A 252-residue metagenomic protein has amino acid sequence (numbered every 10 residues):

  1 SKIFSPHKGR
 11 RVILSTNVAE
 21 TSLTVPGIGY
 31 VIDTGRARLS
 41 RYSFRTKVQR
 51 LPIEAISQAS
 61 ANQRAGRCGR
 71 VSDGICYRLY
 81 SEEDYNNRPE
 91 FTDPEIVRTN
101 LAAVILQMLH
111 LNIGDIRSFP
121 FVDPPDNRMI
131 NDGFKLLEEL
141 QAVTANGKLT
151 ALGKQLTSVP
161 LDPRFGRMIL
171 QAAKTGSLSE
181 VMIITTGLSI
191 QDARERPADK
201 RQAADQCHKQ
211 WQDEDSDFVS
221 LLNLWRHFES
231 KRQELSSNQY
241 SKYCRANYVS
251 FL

Functional and structural regions predicted by a protein language model:
S1-I13: Conserved motor-coupling elements within RecA-like helicase/translocase cores
K2-I3, N17-A19, R64, F91-T92 (+1 more regions): Short beta-alpha junctions and helix-cap segments that line functional grooves
R11-V12, I28-Y30: The start of beta-strands in P-loop NTPase/AAA+ ATPase cores
L14-T21, T34, G66, L149-A151: Ser/Thr-glycine-rich phosphate-binding loops at phosphate-binding pockets of nucleotides, nucleotide cofactors
T16-N17, I56, N131: Residue-level marker for well-ordered alpha-helical positions
Y30, R36-R88, A102-L106: Conserved segment of the helicase C-terminal RecA-like domain
I32, S40, L79-L252: Second RecA-like catalytic domain
